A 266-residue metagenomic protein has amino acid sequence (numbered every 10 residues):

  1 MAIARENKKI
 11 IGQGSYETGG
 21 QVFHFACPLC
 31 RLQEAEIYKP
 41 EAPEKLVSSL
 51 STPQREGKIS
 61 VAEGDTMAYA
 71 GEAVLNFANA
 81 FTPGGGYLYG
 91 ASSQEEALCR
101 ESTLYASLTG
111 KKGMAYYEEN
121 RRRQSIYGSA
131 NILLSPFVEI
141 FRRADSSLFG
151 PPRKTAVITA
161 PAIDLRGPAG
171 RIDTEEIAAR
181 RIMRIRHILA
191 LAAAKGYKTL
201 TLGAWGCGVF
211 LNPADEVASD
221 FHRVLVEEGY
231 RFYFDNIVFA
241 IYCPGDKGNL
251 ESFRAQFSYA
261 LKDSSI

Functional and structural regions predicted by a protein language model:
M1-I266: Macrodomain-like recognition of ADP-ribose-binding/processing modules
